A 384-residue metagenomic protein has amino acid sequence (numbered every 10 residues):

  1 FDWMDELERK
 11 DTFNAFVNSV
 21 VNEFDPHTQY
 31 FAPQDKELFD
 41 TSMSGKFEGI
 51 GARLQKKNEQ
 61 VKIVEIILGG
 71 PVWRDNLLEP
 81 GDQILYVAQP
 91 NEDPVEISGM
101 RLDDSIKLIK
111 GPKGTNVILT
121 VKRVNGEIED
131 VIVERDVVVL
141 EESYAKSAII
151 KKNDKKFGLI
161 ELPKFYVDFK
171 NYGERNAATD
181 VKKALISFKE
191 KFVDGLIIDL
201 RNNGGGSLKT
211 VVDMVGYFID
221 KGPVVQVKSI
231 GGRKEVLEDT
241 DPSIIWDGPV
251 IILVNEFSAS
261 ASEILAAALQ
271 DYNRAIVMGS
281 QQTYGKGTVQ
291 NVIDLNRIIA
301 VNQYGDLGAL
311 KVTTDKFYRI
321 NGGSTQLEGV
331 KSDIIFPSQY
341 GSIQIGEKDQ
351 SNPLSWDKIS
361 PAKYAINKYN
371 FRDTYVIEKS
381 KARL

Functional and structural regions predicted by a protein language model:
F1, R319-L384: Conserved functional hotspot residues or short segments at active or partner-binding sites across diverse domains
W3-M43: Long, charge-dense accessory insertions within large macromolecular proteins
D5, F31-F47, K56, K62-L77 (+2 more regions): Cleft-lining beta-strand/loop regions that shape enzyme active-site pockets
G81: Conserved catalytic motifs of ABC-family nucleotide-binding domains
E127-D130, L307-A309, S324: Short, mixed charged/polar active-site loops that provide acid/base catalysis or chelate metal/phosphate cofactors
T288-D294, D306-G308, E328-V330: Acidic, S/T/G-rich, low-cysteine, solvent-exposed domains in lumenal/extracellular/periplasmic regions of secretory
Y304-K316: Short acidic, Pro/Gly- and aromatic-enriched capping/linker segments at domain boundaries
